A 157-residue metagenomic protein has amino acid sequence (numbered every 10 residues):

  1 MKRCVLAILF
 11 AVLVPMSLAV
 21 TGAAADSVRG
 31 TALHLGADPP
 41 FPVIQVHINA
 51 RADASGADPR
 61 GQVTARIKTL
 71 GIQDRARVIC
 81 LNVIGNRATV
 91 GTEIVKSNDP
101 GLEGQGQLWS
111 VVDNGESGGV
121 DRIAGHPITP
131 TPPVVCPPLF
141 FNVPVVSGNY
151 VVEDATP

Functional and structural regions predicted by a protein language model:
M1-C4: Positively charged n-region of N-terminal signal peptides that target proteins for export
A7-S17: Bacterial N-terminal signal peptides
M16-G30: C-terminal region of N-terminal signal peptides and the immediate post-cleavage residues of exported proteins
R29-V43: Early exported N-terminus immediately downstream of N-terminal targeting peptides
P39-V111: Predominantly extracellular/secreted and cell-surface proteins with exposed, flexible low-complexity segments
N114: Fold-independent oxyanion-binding glycine-rich loops and adjacent beta-strand/coil segments at enzyme active sites
S117-P157: C-terminal partner/receptor-binding element of secreted or periplasmic proteins
